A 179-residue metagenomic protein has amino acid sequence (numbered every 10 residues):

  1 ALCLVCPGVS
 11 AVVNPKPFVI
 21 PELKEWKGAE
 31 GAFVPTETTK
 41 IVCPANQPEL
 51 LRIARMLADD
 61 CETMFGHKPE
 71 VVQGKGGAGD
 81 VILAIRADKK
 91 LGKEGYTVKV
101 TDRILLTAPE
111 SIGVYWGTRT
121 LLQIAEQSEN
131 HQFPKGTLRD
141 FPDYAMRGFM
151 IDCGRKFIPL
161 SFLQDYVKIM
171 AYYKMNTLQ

Functional and structural regions predicted by a protein language model:
A1-P7: Bacterial N-terminal signal peptides
G8-R147: Acidic, contiguous N-terminal accessory segments
P142-Q179: Substrate-binding cleft of carbohydrate-active enzyme catalytic domains
